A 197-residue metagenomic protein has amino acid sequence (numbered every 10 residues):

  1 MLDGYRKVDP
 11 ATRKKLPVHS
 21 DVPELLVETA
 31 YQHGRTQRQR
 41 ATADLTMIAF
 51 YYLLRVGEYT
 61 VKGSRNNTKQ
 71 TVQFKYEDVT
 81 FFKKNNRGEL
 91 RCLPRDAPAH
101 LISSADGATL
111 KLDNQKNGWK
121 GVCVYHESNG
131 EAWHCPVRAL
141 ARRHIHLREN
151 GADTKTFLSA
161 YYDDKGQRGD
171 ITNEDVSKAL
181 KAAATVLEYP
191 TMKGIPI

Functional and structural regions predicted by a protein language model:
M1-I197: Extended, non-catalytic subsegments within catalytic or DNA/protein-binding/adaptor domains
